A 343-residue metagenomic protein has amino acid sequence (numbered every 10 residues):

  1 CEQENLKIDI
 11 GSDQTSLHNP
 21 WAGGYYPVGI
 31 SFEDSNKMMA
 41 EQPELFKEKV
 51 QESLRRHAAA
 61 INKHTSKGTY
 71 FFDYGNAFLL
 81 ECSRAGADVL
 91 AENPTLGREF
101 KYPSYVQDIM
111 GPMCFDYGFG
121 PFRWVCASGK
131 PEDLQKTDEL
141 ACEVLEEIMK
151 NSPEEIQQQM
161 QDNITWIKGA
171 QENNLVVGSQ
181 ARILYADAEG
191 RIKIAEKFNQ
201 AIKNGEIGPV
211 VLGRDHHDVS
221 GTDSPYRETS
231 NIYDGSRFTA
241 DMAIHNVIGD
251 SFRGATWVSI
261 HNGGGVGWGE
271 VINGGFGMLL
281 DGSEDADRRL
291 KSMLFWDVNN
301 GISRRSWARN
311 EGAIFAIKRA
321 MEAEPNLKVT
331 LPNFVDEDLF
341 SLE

Functional and structural regions predicted by a protein language model:
C1-L6, S12-T15: A structured beta-alpha segment of the ubiquitous adenosine-cofactor-binding alpha/beta core
Q3, N204, I272-N273: Short acidic-glycine loop/turn motifs at beta-strand connectors
Q14-V247, F252-R253, W257: Patatin-like phospholipase A catalytic core
H18, I272-L294: Mobile "lid/hinge" segments at catalytic clefts and subdomain interfaces of large enzymes
R214-D218, G265, D297: Non-catalytic substrate/cofactor recognition surfaces at enzyme active-site rims
G221, G249-G282: Conserved phosphate/anionic-ligand binding catalytic regions in large, soluble enzymes, centered on
M278, L290-A323: A structural-propensity feature for long, helix-poor, extended segments
P325-S341: Glycine-rich, flexible loop motifs
